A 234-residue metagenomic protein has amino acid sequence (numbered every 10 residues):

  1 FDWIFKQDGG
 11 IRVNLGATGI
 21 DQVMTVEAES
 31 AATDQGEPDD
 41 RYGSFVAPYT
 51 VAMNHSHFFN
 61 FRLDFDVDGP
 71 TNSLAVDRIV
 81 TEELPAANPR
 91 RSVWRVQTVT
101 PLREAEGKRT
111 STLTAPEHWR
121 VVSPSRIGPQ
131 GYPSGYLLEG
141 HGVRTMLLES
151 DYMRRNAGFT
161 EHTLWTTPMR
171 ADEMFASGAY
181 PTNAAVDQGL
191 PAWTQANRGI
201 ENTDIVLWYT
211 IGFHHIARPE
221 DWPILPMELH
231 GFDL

Functional and structural regions predicted by a protein language model:
F1-G10, G16, I20-E29, D34-L234: Extended effector regions of multi-domain proteins
